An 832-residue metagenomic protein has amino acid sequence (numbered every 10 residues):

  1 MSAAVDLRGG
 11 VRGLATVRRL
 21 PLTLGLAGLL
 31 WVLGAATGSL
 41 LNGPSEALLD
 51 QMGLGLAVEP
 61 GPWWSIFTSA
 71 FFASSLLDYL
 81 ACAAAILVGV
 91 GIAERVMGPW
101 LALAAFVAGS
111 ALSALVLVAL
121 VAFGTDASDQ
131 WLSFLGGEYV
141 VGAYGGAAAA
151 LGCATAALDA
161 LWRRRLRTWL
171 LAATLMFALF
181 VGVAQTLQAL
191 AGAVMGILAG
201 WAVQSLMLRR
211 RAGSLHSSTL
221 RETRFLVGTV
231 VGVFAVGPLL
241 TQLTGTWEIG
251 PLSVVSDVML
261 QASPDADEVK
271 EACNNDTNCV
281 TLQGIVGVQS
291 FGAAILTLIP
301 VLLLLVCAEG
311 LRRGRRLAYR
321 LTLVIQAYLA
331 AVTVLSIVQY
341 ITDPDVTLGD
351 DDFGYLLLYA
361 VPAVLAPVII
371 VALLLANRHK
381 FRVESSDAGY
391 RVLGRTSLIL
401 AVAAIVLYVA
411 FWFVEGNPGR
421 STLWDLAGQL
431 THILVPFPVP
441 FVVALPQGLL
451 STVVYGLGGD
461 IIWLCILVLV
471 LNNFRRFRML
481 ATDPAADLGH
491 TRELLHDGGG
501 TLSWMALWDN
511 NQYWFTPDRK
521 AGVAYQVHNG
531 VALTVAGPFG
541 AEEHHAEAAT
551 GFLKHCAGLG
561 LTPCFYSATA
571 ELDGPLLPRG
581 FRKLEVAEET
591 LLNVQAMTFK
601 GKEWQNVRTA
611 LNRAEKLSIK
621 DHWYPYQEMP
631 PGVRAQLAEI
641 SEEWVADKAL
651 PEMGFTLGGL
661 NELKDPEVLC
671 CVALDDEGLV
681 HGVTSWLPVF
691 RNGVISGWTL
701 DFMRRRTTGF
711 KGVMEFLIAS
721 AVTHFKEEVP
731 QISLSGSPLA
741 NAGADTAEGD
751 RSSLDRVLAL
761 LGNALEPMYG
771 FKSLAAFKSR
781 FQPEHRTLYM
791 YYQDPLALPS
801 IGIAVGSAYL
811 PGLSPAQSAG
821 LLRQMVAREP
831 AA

Functional and structural regions predicted by a protein language model:
A3-A15, G213-T219: Cytosolic juxtamembrane amphipathic/interface segments immediately preceding and feeding into a transmembrane helix
G9-L48, T229-T244: N-terminal signal-anchor transmembrane alpha helix
A35-L103, V121: N-terminal TM1-TM2 helical hairpin plus the immediately adjacent luminal interfacial "cap"
A81-A84, V140-L151, L190-M195, L296-L302: Membrane-embedded alpha-helical segments of multi-pass membrane proteins, especially the transmembrane helices
L101-S128, Y319, V324-L348, T482-G500: Hydrophobic alpha-helical transmembrane segments of integral membrane proteins
L132-A154, L158, Q185-Q188: Membrane-interface micro-motifs in multi-pass membrane enzymes
W162-M176, L187-A481: Topology signature of small-to-medium multi-pass alpha-helical membrane proteins
D257-M259, V288, G292-L298, L303 (+10 more regions): A conserved beta-strand-loop-helix scaffold within acyl/acetyltransferase catalytic domains
